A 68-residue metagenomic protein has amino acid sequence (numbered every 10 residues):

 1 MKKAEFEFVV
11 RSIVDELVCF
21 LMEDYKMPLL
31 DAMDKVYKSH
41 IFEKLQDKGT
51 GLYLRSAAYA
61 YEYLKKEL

Functional and structural regions predicted by a protein language model:
M1-L68: C-terminal alpha-helical interaction appendages
